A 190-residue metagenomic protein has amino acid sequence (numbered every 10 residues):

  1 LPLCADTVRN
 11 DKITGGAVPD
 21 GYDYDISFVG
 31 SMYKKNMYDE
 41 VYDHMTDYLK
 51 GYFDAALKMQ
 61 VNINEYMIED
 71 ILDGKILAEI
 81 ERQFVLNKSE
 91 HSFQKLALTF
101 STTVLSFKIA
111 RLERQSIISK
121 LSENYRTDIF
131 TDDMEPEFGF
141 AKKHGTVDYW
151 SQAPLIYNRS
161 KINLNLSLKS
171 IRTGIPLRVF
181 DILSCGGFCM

Functional and structural regions predicted by a protein language model:
L1-P176, S184-M190: Nucleotide-sugar donor-binding catalytic core of glycosyltransferases
